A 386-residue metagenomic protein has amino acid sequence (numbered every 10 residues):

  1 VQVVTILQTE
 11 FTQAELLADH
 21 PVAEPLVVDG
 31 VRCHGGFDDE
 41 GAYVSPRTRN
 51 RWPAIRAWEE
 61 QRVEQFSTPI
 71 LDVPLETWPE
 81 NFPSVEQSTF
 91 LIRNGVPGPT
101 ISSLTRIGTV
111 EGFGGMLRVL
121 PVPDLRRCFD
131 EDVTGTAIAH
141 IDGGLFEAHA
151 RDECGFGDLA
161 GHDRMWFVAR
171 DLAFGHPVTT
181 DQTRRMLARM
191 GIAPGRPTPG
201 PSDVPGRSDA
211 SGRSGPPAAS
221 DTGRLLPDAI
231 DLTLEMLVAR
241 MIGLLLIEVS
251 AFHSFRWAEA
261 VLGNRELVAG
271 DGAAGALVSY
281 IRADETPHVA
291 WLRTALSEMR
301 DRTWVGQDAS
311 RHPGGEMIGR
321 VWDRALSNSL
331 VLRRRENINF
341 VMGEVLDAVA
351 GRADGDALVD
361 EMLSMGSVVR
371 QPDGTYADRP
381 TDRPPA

Functional and structural regions predicted by a protein language model:
V1-A386: Non-heme di-metal
